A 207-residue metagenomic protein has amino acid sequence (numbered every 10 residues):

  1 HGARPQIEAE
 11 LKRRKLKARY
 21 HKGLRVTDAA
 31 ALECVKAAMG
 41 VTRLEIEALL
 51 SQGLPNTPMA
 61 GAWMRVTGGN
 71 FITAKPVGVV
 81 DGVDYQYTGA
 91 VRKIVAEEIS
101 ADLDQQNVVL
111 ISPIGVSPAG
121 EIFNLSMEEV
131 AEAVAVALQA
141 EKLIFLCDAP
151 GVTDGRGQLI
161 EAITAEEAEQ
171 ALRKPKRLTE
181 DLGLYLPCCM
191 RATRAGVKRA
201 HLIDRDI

Functional and structural regions predicted by a protein language model:
H1-D206: Nucleotide/pyrophosphate-binding catalytic subdomain
